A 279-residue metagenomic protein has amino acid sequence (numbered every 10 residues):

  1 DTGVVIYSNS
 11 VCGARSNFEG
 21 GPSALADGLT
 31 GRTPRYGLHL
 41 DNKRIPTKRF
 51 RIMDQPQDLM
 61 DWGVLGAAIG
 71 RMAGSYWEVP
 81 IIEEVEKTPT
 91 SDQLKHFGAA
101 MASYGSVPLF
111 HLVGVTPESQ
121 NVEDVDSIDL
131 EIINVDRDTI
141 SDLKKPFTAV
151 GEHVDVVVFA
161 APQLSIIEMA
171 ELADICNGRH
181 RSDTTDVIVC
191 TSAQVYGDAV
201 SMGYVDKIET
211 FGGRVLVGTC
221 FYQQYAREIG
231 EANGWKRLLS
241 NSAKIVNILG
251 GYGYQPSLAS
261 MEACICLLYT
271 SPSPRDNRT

Functional and structural regions predicted by a protein language model:
V4-S75, I81, N247-G251, Q255-L258 (+1 more regions): Mobile "lid/hinge" segments at catalytic clefts and subdomain interfaces of large enzymes
R15, R35-L38, I81-E83, F110-G114 (+3 more regions): General beta-strand structural signal in soluble alpha/beta enzymes
W62, I69-G114: Extended, H/D-rich, highly charged conserved domains that either
G114-E118, V122-D186: A glycine- and small/hydrophobic-rich beta-loop-beta segment that serves as a flexible "lid/hinge" or phosphate-binding
L164-S165, H180-R227: Extended C-terminal subregions enriched in glycine
G203-E209, G213, F221-L258: Conserved, well-ordered active-site substructure
Y269-D276: Conserved small/polar residues in nucleotide/adenosyl-binding loops
